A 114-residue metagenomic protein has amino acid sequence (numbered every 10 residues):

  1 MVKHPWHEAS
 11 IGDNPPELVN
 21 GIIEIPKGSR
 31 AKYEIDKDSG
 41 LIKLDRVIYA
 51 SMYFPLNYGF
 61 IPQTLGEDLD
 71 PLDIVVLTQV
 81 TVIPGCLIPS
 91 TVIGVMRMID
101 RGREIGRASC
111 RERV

Functional and structural regions predicted by a protein language model:
M1-R113: Hydrophobic N-terminal alpha-helices or hydrophobic patches in metabolic proteins across all domains of life
